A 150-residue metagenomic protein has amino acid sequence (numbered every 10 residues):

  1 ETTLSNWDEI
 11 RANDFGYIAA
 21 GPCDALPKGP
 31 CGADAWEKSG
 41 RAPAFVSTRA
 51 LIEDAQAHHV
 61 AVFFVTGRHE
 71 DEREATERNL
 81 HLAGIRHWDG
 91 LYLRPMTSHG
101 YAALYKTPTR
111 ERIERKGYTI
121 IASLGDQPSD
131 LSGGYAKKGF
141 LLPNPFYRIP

Functional and structural regions predicted by a protein language model:
T2-H99: Alpha-helical substrate-recognition element adjacent to the catalytic core
V60, H69-P150: C-terminal cap/substrate-recognition subdomain and adjoining C-terminal extension of metal-dependent phosphatase-like
